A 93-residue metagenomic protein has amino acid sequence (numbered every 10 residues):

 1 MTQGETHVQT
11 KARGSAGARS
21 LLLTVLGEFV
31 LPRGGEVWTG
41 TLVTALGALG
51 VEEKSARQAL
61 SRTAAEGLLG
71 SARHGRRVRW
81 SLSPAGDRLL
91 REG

Functional and structural regions predicted by a protein language model:
M1-V25, R88: Short alpha-helical segments that sit at the start of domains
L23-E36: Short helix->loop/beta-hairpin flanking segments within DNA-binding domains
R33-A45: Short acidic, hydrophobic short linear motifs in intrinsically disordered regions
A59-E66: Basic amphipathic alpha-helical segments that dock to polyanions
R73-R79: Short, Lys/Arg-rich nucleic-acid/phosphate-binding segment
D87-G93: Short, amphipathic alpha-helical interaction segments positioned at domain boundaries
